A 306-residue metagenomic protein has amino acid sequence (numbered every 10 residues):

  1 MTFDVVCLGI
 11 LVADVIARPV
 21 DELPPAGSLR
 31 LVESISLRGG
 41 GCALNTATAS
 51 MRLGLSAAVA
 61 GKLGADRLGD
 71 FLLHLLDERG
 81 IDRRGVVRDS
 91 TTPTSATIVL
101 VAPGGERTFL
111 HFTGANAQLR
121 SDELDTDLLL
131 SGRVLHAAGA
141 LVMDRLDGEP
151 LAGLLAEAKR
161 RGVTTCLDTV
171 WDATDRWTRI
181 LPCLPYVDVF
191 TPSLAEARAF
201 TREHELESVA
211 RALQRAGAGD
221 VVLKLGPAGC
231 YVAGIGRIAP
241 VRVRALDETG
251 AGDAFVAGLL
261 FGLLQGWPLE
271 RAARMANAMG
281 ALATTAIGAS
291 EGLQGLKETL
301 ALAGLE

Functional and structural regions predicted by a protein language model:
M1-K62, R67-E78, R244-L246: Glycine-rich phosphate/adenosyl-contacting loop at the front of the ribokinase-like
M1-V12, H74-R88, V101-G236, G304: Ribokinase/PfkB-type carbohydrate-kinase core domain
M1-V5, L31, E157, T174 (+2 more regions): Conserved phosphate-binding/catalytic region of the ribokinase-like
A13, A17, A65, W171 (+4 more regions): Short, glycine/acidic-enriched loop or turn micro-motifs at the edges of active sites
G40, L53, T92-S95, G226: Short, basic and Ser/Thr-rich N-terminal targeting/leader segments
T46, L72, G153-L155, M279: Aromatic/hydrophobic pocket-lining residues that form π-stacking "cages" and hydrophobic walls in ligand
S50, S193, G252: Short, conserved phosphate/pyrophosphate- and ester-handling motifs at nucleotide-, phospho-/glycolipid
